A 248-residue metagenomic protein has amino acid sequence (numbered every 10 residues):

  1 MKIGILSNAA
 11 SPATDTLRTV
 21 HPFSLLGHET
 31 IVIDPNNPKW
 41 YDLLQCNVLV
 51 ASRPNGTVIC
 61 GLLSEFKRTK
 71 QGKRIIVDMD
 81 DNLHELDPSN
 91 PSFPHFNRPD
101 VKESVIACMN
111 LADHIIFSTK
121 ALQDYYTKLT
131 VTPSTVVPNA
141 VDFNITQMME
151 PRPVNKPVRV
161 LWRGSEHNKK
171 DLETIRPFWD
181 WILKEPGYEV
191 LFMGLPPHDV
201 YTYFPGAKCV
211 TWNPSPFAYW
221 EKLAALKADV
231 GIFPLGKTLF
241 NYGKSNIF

Functional and structural regions predicted by a protein language model:
M1-G56: N-terminal pre-catalytic "stem/leader" segment of glycosyltransferase-like enzymes
I5-L25, V141-M148, P153-A225: Conserved catalytic-core segment of nucleotide-activated headgroup transferases in glycan assembly
L49-V50, N110-T119, L191: A short beta-strand/loop micro-motif in the catalytic core of glycosyltransferases that engages the nucleotide-sugar
S52-T69: An aromatic- and histidine-rich active-site surface loop
R68-D87: Active-site proximal beta-strand in glycosyltransferases
E85, K170, P214-F248: Nucleotide-sugar-dependent
H95-I115: Membrane-proximal helix-turn-helix segments that form the acceptor-binding/catalytic region of lipid-linked
A121, A140: Carbohydrate-associated surface elements
